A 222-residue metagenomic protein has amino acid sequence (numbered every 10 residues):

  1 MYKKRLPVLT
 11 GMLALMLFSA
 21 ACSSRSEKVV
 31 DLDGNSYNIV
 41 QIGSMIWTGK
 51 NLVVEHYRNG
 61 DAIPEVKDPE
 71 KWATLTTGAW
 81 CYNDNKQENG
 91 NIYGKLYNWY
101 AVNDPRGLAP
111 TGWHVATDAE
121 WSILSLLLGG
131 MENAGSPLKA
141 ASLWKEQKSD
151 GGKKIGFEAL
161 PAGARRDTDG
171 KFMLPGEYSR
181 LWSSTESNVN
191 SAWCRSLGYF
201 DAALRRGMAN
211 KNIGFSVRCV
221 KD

Functional and structural regions predicted by a protein language model:
Y2-G11: Bacterial N-terminal signal peptides that target proteins for export
L13-L17: Hydrophobic core
A20-A21: C-terminal motif of bacterial Sec signal peptides marking the signal peptidase cleavage site
S24-D222: Conserved positions within compact, well-structured domain cores
